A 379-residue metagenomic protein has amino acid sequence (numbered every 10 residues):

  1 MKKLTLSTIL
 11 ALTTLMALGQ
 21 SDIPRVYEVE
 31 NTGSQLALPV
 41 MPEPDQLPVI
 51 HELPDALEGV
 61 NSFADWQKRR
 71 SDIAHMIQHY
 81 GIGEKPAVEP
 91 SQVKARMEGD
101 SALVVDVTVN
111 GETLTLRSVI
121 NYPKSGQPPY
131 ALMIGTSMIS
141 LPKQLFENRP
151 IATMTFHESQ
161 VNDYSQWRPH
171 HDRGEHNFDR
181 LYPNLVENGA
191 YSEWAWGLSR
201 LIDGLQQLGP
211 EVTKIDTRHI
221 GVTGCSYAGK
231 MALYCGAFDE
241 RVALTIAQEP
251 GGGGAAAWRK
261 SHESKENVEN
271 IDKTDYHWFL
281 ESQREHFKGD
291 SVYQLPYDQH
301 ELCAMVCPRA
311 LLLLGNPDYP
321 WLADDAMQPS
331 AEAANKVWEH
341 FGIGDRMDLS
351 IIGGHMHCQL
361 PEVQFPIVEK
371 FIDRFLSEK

Functional and structural regions predicted by a protein language model:
Q20-G83: N-terminal pre-domain segments of enzymes
R117-I120, P128-S137: Short beta-strand element of the alpha/beta-hydrolase
G135-R218, G251-G254, W258-K260: Cap/lid segment of the alpha/beta-hydrolase catalytic domain
G224-A228, A232: Gly/Ala-rich beta-loop-alpha elbow adjacent to hydrolase catalytic centers
Q248-L302, A323, M327-A331, E339-G344: Mobile cap/lid helix-loop segments that gate and shape the active-site cleft of serine hydrolases
C307-D325: Conserved strand-to-loop "acid loop" that flanks and positions the catalytic carboxylate
E332-K379: C-terminal catalytic histidine-bearing segment of alpha/beta-hydrolase fold enzymes
